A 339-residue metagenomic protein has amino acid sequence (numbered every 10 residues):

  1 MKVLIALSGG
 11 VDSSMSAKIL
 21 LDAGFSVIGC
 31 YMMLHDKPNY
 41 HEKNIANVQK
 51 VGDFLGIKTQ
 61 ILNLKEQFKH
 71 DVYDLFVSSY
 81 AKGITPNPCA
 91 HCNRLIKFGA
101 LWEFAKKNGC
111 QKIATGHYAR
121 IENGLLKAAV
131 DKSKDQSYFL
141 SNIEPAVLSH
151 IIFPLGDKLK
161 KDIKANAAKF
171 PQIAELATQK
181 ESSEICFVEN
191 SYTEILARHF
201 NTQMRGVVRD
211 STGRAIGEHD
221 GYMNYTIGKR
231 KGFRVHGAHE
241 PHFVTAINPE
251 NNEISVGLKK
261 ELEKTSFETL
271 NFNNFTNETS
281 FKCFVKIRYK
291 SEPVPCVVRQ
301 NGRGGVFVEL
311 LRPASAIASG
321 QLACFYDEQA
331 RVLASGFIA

Functional and structural regions predicted by a protein language model:
M1-S141, K161, A168, V244: ATP-dependent adenylation/nucleotidyltransferase module used to activate substrates
K106, A114-I121, L125-A339: AMP-forming adenylation/ATP pyrophosphatase catalytic core
